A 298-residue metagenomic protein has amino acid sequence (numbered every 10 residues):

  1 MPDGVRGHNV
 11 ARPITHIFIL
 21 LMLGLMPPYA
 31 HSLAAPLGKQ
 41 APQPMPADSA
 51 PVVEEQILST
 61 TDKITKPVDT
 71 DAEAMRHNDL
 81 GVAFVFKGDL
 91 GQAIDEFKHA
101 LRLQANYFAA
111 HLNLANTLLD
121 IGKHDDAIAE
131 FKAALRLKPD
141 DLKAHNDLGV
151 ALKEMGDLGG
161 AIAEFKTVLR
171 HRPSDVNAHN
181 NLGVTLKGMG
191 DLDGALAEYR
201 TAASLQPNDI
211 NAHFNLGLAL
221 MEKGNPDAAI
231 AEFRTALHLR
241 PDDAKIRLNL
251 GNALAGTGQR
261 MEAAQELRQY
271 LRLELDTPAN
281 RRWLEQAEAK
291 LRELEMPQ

Functional and structural regions predicted by a protein language model:
P2-V5, A11-T70: Long, contiguous interaction/recruitment modules in multidomain scaffold/adaptor proteins
P36-T65, G256, R260-Q298: Terminal, low-structured helical/coil segments at or just beyond the last alpha-helical repeat
E54-S59, K87-H99, A109, D120-A133 (+7 more regions): Structural signature of tandem alpha-helical TPR/SEL1-like repeats, specifically the intra-repeat loop/turn
M75-F86, A109-D120, K143-E154, N177-G188 (+2 more regions): Conserved alpha-helical positions within TPR/SEL1-like repeat arrays
F214-D276: Ankyrin-repeat and related helical/solenoid repeat scaffolds used for protein-protein interactions
